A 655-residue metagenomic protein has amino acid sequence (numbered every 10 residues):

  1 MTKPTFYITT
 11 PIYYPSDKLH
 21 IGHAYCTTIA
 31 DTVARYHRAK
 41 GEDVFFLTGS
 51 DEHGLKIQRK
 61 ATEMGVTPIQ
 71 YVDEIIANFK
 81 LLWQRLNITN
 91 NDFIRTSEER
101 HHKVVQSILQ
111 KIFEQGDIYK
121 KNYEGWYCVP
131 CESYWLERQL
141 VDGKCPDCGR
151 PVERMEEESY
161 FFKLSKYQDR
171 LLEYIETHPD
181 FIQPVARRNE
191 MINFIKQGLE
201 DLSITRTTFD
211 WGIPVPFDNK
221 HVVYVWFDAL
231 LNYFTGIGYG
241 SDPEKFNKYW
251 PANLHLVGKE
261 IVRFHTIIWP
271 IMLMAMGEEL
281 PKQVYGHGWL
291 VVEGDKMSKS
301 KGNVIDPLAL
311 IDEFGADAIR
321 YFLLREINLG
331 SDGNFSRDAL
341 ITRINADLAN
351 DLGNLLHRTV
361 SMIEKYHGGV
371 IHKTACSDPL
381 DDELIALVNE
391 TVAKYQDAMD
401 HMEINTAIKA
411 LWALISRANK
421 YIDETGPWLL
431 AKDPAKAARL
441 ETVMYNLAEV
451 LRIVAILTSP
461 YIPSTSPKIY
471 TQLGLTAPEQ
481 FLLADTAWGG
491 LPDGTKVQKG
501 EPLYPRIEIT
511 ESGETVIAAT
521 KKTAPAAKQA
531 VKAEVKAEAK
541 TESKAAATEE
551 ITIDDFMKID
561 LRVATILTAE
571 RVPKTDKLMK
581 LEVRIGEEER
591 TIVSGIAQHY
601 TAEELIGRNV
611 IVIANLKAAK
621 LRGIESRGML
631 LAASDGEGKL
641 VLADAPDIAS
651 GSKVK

Functional and structural regions predicted by a protein language model:
M1-K18, A30-L202, F234-Y239, P243-K245 (+4 more regions): Conserved, charged catalytic cores of large soluble enzymes
T2-T48, R100-V104, P130, C148 (+2 more regions): Structured secondary-structure scaffolds
G54, L231, R571: Short, glycine/acidic-enriched loop or turn micro-motifs at the edges of active sites
K120, E326, S331, A339-S377 (+1 more regions): Helix-rich, typically C-terminal accessory recognition domains appended to large enzymatic cores
Q283-G286, Y470-T471, K580: Beta-strand segments within the central parallel beta-sheet cores of soluble alpha/beta enzyme folds
I469-D555: Intrinsic disorder at enzyme termini
A527-K655: Phosphate-backbone binding interfaces of nucleic-acid-interacting proteins
